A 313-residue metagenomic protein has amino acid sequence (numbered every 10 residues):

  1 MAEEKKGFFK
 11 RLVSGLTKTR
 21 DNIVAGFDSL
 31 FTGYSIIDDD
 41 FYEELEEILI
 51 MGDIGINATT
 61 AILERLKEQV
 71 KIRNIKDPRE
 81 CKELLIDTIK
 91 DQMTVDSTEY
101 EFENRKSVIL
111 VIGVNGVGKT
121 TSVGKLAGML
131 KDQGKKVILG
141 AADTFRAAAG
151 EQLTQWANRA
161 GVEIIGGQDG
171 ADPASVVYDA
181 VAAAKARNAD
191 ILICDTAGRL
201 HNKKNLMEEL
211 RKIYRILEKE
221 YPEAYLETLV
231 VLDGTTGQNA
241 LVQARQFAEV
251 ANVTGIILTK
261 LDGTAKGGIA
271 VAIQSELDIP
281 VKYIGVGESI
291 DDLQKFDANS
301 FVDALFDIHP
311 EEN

Functional and structural regions predicted by a protein language model:
M1-T98, N104-V111, G128, D132-V137 (+3 more regions): Non-catalytic terminal/linker segments enriched in charged/polar, low-complexity residues
K90-N313: P-loop/Walker A NTP-binding module and the surrounding RecA-like catalytic core of P-loop NTPases
